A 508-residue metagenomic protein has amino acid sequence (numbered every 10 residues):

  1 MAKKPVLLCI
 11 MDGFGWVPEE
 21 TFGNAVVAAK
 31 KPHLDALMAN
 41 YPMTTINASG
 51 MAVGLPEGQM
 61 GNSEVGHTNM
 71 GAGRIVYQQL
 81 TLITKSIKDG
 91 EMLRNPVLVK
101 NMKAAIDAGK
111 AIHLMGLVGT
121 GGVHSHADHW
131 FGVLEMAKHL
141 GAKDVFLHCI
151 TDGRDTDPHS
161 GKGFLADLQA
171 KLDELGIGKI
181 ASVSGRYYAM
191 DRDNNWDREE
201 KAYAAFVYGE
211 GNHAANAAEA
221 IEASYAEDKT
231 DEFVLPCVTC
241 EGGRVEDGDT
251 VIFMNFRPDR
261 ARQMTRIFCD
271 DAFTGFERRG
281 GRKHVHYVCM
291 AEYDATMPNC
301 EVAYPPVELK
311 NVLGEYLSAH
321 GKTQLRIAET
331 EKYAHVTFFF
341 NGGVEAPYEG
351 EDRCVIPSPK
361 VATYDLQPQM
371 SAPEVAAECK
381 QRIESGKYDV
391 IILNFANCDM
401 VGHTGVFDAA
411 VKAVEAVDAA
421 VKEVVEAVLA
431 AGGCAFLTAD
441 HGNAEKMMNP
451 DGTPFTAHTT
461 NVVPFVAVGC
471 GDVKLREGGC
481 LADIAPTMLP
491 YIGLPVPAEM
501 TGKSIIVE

Functional and structural regions predicted by a protein language model:
M1-E508: Feature captures the catalytic ectodomains and active-site-proximal regions of enzymes that hydrolyze or transfer
